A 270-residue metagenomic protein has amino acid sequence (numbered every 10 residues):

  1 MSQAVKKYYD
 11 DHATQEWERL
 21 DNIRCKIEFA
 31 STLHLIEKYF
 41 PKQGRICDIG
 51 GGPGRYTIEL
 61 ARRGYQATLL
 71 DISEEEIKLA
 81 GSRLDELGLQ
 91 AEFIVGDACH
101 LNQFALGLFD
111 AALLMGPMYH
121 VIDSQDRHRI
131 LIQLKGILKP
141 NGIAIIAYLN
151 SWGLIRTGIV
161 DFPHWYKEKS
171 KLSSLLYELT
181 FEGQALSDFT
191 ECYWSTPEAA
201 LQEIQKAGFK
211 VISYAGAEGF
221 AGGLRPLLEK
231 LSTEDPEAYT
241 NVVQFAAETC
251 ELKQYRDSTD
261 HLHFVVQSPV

Functional and structural regions predicted by a protein language model:
M1-K42, R55, E59: Conserved class I S-adenosyl-L-methionine
Q43-G52: Conserved class I S-adenosyl-L-methionine
R55-H100: Class I SAM-dependent methyltransferase SAM/SAH-binding core
Q103-A112: A short acidic, Gly/Pro-enriched loop at the edge of an enzyme's catalytic core that lines a small-molecule cofactor
H128-P140: A short glycine-rich, Lys/Arg-flanked "PGG" loop and its adjoining helix->strand segment in the class I
A144-S174: Conserved class I S-adenosyl-L-methionine
E191-G208, Y214: Short alpha-helix
A207-V270: C-terminal lobe and adjacent flexible extensions of AdoMet/dcAdoMet transferase-like proteins
